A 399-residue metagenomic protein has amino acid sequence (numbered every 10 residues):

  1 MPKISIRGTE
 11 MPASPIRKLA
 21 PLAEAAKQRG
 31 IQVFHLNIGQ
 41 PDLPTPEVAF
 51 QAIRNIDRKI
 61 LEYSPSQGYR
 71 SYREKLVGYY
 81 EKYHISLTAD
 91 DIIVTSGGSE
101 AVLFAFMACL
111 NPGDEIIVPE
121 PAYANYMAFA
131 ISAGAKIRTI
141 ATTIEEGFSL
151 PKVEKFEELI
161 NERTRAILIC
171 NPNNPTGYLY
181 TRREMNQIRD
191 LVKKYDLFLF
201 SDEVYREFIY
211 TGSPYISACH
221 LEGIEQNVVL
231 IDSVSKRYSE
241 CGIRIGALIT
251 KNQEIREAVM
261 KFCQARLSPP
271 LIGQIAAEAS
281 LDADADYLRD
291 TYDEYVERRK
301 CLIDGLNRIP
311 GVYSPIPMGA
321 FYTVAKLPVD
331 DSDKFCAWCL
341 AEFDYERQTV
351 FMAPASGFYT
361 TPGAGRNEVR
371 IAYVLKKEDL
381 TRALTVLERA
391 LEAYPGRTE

Functional and structural regions predicted by a protein language model:
P2-I4, G8-S14, L19-I56, S86-E399: PLP-dependent class I/II
K59: Basic nucleic-acid-binding alpha-helical/helix-turn surface characteristic of O6-alkylguanine DNA
Y63-S96: Conserved N-terminal alpha-helix of the aminotransferase class I/II PLP-enzyme fold
